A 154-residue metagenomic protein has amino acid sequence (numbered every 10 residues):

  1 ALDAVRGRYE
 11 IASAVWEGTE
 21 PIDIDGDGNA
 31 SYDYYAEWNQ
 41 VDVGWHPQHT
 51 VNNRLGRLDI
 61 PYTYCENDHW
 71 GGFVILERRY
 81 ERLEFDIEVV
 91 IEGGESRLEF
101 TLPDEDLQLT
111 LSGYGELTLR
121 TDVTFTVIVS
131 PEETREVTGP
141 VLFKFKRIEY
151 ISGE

Functional and structural regions predicted by a protein language model:
A1-E10: N-terminal helix-cap/turn-to-beta initiation motif at the start of protein domains
G7, L119-T121, G139: Conserved glycine-centered beta-strand/turn positions repeated across beta-sheet architectures
A12-G18: Short polar catalytic/cofactor-binding loops
E17, D42-R120, V129, K144-I148: Contiguous, well-ordered beta-strand patches that form the walls/edges of small beta-barrel/beta-sandwich domains
I22-A36: Acidic, glycine-anchored loop motifs typical of Ca2+
Y32-D42, R135-K144: Amphipathic hydrophobic-ligand
T126-T138: Short, exposed beta-strand-loop hairpins at the edges of beta-sheets in extracellular/periplasmic proteins
P140-E154: Short, low-complexity, Pro/Ser/Thr/Gly-rich segments in the mature regions of secreted, periplasmic
